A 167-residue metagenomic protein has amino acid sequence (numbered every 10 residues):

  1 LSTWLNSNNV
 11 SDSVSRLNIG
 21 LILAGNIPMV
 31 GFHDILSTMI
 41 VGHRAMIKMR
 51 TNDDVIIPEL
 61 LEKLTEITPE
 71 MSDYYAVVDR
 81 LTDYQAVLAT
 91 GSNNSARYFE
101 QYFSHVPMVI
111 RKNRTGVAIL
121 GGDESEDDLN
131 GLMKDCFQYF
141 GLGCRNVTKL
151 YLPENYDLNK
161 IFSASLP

Functional and structural regions predicted by a protein language model:
W4-T65, M71: Conserved small-residue-rich beta-alpha loop and adjacent elements that most often cradle the phosphate/pyrophosphate
N18, T68-L150, E154-Y156: Conserved NAD(P)+-binding/catalytic subdomain of aldehyde/semialdehyde dehydrogenases
L36-S37, S104-H105, S165-L166: Short, solvent-exposed amphipathic alpha-helical segments in soluble enzyme and RNA/protein-processing domains
G42, Y84, V117, I161-F162: Structured N-terminal alpha/beta-domain signature that marks small ligand/cofactor-binding or signaling modules
I57-L60, F99, I161: Hydrophobic packing residues within well-ordered alpha-helices of enzyme cores
E154-P167: Internal helical hairpin/lid segments
